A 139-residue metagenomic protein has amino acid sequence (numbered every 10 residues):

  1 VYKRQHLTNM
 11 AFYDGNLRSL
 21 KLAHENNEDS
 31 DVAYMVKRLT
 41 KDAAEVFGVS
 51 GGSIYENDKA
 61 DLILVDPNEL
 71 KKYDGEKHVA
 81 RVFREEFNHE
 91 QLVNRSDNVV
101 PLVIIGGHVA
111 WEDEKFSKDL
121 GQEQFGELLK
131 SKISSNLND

Functional and structural regions predicted by a protein language model:
K3-K72: His/Asp/Glu-enriched, well-ordered alpha-helical/loop segment that forms or immediately abuts the divalent-metal
L7, G51, P101, H108 (+1 more regions): Generic secondary-structure boundary/loop-capping signal
N16-S19, R81-E86, Q122-Q124, K132: Short, low-complexity, polar/charged sequence segments that are solvent-exposed and flexible
A23-E25, F87-Q91, L128-K130, N136-L137: Glycine-rich loops and low-complexity Gly/Arg-rich segments that provide flexible linkers or classic glycine-based
E28-L39, S96-G107, N138-D139: Low-complexity, flexible helical/coil segments
L62-G121: C-terminal cap of metal-dependent C-N hydrolases
W111-D139: Intein/HINT protein-splicing elements and their conserved insertion hotspots or analogous self-processing inserts
